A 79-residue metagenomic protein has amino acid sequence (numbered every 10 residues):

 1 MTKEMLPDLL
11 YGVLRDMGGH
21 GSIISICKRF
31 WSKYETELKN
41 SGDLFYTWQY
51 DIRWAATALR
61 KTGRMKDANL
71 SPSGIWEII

Functional and structural regions predicted by a protein language model:
M1-I24, R29: Positively charged, polyanion-binding regions of nucleic-acid-associated proteins
T2, W31-W54, L70: Short, positively charged loop/turn segments that connect secondary-structure elements
M17-G18, D43, R64: Short acidic, glycine/proline-enriched loop segments that cap or flank alpha-helices
R60-L70: A short, conserved structural fragment
L70-I79: Short, cationic-aromatic polyanion-contact patches
